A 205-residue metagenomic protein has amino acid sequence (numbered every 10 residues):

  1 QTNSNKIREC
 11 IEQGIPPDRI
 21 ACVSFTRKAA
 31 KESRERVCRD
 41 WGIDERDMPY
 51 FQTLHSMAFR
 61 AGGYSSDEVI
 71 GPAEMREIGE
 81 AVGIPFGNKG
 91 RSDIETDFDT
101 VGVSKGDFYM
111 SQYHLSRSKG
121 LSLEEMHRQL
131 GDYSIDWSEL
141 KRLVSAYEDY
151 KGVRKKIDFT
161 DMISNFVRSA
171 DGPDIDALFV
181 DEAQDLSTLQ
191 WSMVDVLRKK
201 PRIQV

Functional and structural regions predicted by a protein language model:
Q1, R19-A21, D93-F179, T188-M193 (+1 more regions): Accessory N-terminal region flanking or inserted into the helicase ATPase core in nucleic-acid motor proteins
Q1-E68: P-loop NTPase Walker
K6, R36, Q190-L197: A short acidic, amphipathic alpha-helical/loop segment
A30-K31, S187-L189: Short, well-ordered alpha-helical microsegments
R46-D47, K199-I203: A short helix->loop->beta-strand "cap" motif at the edges of active sites that frequently abuts
G71-D97, P201-V205: Conserved phosphoryl-transfer catalytic core
E182: Walker B catalytic acidic pair
